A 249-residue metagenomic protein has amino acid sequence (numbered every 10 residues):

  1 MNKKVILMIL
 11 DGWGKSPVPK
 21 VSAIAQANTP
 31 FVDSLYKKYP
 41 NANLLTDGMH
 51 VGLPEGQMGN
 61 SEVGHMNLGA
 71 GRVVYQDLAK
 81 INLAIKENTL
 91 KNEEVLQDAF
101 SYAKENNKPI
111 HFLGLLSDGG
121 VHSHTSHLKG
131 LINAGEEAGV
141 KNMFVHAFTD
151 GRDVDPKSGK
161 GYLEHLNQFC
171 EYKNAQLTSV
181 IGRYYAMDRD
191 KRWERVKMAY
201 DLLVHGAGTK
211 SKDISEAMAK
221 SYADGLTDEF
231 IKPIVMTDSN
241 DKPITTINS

Functional and structural regions predicted by a protein language model:
M1, K104-E105, K242-I247: Solvent-exposed alpha-helices and their adjacent loops that cap or buttress functional pockets in soluble metabolic
N2-I6, G14-Y184, R192-E194, M198: Active-site nucleophile/metal-coordination loop of metallo-enzymes that catalyze phosphate/sulfate and related
N174, V180, K191-S249: Hard-cation-handling environments
